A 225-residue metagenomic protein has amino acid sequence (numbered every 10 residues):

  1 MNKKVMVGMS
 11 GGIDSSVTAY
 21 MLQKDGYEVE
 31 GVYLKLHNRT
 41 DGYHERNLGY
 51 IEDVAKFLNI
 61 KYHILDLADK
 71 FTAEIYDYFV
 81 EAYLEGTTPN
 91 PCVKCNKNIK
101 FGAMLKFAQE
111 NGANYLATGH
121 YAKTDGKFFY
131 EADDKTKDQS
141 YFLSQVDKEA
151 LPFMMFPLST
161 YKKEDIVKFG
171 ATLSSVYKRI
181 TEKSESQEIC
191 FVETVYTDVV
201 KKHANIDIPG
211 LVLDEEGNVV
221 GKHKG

Functional and structural regions predicted by a protein language model:
M1-Q145, M155, K163-G170: ATP-dependent adenylation/nucleotidyltransferase module used to activate substrates
A117-K123, F129-G225: AMP-forming adenylation/ATP pyrophosphatase catalytic core
